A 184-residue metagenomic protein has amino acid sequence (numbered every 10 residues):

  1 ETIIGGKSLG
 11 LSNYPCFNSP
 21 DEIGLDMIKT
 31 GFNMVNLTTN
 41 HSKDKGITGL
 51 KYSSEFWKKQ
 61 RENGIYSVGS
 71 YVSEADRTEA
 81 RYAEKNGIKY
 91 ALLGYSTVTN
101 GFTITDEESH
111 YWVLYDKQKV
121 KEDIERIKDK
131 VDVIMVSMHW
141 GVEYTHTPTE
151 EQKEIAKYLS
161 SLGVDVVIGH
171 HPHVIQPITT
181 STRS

Functional and structural regions predicted by a protein language model:
E1-S184: Acidic, metal/ion-coordinating pockets
